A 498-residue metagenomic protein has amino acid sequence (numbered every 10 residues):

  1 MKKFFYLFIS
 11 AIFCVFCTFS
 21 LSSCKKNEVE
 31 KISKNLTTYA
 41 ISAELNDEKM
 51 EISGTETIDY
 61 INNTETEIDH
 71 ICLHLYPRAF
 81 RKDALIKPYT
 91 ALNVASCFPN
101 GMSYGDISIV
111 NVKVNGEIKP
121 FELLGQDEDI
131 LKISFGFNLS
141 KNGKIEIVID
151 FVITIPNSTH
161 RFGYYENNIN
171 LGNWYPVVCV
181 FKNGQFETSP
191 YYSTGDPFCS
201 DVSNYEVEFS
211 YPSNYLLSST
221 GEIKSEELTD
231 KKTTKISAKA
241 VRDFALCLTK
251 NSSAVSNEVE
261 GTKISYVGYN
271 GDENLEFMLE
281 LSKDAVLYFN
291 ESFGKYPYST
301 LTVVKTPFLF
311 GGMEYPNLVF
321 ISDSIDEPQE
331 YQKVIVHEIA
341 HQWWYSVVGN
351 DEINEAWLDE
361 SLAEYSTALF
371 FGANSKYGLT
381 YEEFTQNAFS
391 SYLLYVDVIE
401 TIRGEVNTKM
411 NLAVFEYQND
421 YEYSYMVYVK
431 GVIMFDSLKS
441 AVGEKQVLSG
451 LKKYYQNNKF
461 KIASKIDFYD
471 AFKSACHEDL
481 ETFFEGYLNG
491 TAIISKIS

Functional and structural regions predicted by a protein language model:
F4-K25: Sec-dependent N-terminal signal peptides of Gram-positive bacterial secreted proteins and lipoproteins
C24-G54: N-terminal, polar/Ser/Thr-rich
E28-I32, R81-F135, R161-F162, E222-T229: Solvent-exposed beta-strand/loop surfaces of large extracellular or lumenal domains
S53, T57-A79, D83-A84: Ligand-binding face of N-terminal immunoglobulin V-set domains in extracellular IgSF glycoproteins
A95-N111, I147-C247: Extended, low-hydrophobicity, Ser/Thr/Pro/Gly-biased non-transmembrane segments
D196-V336, Y365: Hydrophobic helix-coil surface modules that form long, contiguous segments used for peptide/substrate interaction
I321-L394: Zinc-dependent metallopeptidase catalytic helix centered on the HExxH motif and its immediate flanking segment
G378, S424-S498: Amphipathic alpha-helical substructures
